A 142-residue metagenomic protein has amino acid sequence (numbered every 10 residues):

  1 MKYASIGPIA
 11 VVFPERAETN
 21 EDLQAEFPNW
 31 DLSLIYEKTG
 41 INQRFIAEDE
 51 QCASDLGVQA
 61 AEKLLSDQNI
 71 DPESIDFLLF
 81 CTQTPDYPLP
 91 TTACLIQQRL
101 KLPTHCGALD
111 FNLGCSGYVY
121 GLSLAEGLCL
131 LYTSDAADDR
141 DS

Functional and structural regions predicted by a protein language model:
M1-D76, L100: Conserved "HGTGT" condensation-loop signature of ketosynthase/thiolase-family condensing enzymes that catalyze
S5, L79, D110: Conserved beta-strand segments that form the floor/walls of ligand-binding pockets within enzyme and binding domains
F13-E15, Y87, S142: Flexible, glycine-rich phosphate/dinucleotide-binding loops and adjacent beta-alpha linkers at cofactor/substrate
P14, P90, A136-A137: Proline-centered helix-kink/hinge sites
E21-P28, D86-L95, R140: Active-site-adjacent elements of ketosynthase-type condensing enzymes
S33-D55, Q83-L131: Conserved catalytic cysteine-centered active-site region of acyl-thioester-dependent Claisen-condensing enzymes
F77-Q83: Short glycine-rich or small-residue beta-strand-to-loop segments that form or flank ligand, phosphate, metal/Fe-S
Y132-S142: Single conserved hydrophobic/aromatic residue that forms the stacking wall/gate of nucleotide- or nucleobase-binding
